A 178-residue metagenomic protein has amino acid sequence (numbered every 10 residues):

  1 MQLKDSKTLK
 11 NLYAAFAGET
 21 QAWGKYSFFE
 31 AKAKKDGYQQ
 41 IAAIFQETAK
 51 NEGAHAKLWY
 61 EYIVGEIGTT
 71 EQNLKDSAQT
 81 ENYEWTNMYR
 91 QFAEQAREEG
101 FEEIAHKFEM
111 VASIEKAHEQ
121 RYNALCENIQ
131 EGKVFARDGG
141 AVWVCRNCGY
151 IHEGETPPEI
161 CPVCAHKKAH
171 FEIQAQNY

Functional and structural regions predicted by a protein language model:
M1-Y178: Non-heme di-metal
